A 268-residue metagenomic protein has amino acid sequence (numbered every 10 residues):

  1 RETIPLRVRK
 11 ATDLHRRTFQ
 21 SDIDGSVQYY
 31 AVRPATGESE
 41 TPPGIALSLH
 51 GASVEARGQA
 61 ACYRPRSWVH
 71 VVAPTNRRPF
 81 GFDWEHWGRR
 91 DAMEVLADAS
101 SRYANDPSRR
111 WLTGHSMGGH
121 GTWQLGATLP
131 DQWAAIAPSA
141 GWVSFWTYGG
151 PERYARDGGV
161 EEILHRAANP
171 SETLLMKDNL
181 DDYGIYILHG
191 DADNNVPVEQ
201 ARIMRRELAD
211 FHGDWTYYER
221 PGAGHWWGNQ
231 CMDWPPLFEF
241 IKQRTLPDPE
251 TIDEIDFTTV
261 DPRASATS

Functional and structural regions predicted by a protein language model:
R1-S39: N-terminal cap/lid segment of alpha/beta-hydrolase-fold proteins
S21-G37, R206, D210-S268: Alpha/beta-hydrolase-fold serine-hydrolase catalytic core, especially in secreted/extracellular enzymes
T36-T41, W84-M117, A127-W133, N179: Gly/Ser-rich "nucleophile elbow"/oxyanion-hole loop immediately N-terminal to the catalytic nucleophile in hydrolases
E40-Y103: Active-site machinery of serine-nucleophile hydrolases
T41-I45, S67-V71, N105-R110, L129-A135 (+2 more regions): Loop/turn elements at helix/coil->beta-strand transitions in domains of secreted/extracellular proteins
A56-A61, F82-H86, W123-L125, I136-P138 (+4 more regions): Short, solvent-exposed loop/turn and secondary-structure capping segments
S108-M176: Primarily recognizes the serine-hydrolase "nucleophile elbow" in alpha/beta-hydrolase and SGNH/GDSL folds
T147, P151-K242: The feature captures the conserved acid-bearing segment of alpha/beta-hydrolase catalytic domains
